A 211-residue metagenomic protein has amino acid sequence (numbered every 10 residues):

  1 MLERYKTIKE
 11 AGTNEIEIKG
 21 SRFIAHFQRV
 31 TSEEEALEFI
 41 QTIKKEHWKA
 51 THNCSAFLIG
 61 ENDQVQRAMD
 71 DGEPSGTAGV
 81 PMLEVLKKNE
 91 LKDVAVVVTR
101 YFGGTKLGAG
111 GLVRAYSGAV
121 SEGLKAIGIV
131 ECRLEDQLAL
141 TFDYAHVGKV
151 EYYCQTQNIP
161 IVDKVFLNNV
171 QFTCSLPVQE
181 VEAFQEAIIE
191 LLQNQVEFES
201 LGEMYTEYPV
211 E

Functional and structural regions predicted by a protein language model:
M1-G76, E199-E211: C-terminal regulatory domains involved in ligand/effector binding and gene-expression control
A25, C54-S55, D93-V96, Q137 (+1 more regions): Structural motif
A78-A126: Active-site beta-strand/loop microenvironment that shapes enzyme catalytic pockets
G128-Y144: Short glycine-/aliphatic-rich beta-strand segments at the starts of folded cytosolic domains
T141-I159: Short amphipathic alpha-helix segments
V150-Q155, A183-L192: Short amphipathic alpha-helices in soluble, non-transmembrane regions that often serve as interface/regulatory elements
I161-V165, L192-P209: Conserved short beta-strand edge segments in small beta-sheet-based binding/regulatory domains
C174-A183: Terminal, non-globular segments
